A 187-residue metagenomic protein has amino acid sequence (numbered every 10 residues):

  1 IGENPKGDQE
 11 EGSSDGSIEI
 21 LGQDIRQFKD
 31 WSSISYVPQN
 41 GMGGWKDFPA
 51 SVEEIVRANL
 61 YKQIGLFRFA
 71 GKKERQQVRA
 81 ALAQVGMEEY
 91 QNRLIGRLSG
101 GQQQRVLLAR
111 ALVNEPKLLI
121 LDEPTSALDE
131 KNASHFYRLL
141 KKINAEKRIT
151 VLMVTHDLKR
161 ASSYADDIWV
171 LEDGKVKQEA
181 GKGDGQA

Functional and structural regions predicted by a protein language model:
S13-D30: Conserved ABC transporter NBD signature motif
R57, G71-Y90: Conserved ABC ATPase "signature" region
L94-L98: Conserved ABC ATPase signature
E115: Conserved catalytic motifs of ABC-family nucleotide-binding domains
L119-D122: Catalytic Walker B motif of ABC-type/P-loop ATPase nucleotide-binding domains
T155-H156: H-loop/switch region of ABC-family ATPase nucleotide-binding domains
I168-G181: H-loop (His-switch) and adjacent beta-strand-loop-beta switch element of ABC-type ATPase nucleotide-binding domains
